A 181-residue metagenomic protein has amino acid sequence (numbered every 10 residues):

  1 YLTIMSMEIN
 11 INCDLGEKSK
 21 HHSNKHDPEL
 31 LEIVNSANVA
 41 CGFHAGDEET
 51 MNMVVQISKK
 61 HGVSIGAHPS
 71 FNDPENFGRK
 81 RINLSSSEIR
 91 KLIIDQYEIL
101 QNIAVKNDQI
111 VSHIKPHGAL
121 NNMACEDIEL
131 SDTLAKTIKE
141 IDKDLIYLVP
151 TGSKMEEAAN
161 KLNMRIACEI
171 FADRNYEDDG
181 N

Functional and structural regions predicted by a protein language model:
I9-C13, A37-V39, I65-P69, S112 (+3 more regions): Hydrophobic faces of well-ordered beta-strands that scaffold small-molecule active sites in alpha/beta enzyme cores
D14-K18, A40-H44, S70-P74, H117-A119 (+2 more regions): Active-site beta-loop-alpha junctions enriched in small/polar residues
S19-N52: A short alpha/beta connector and helix-capping loop motif
D27, A37-H44, E75-R90, A124-I128 (+2 more regions): Glycine-rich tight-turn/loop motif centered on a GG-T
P28-E32, M53-G66, V105: Acidic (Asp/Glu)-rich catalytic clusters
P74-N107, H113: Glycine/small-residue-rich loop that forms an oxyanion/phosphate-binding "nest" at active or ligand-binding sites
V105-K154: Hydrophobic, well-structured mid-protein blocks that either form specific transmembrane helices
G152-N181: Active-site rim beta-loop-alpha module in soluble metabolic enzymes
